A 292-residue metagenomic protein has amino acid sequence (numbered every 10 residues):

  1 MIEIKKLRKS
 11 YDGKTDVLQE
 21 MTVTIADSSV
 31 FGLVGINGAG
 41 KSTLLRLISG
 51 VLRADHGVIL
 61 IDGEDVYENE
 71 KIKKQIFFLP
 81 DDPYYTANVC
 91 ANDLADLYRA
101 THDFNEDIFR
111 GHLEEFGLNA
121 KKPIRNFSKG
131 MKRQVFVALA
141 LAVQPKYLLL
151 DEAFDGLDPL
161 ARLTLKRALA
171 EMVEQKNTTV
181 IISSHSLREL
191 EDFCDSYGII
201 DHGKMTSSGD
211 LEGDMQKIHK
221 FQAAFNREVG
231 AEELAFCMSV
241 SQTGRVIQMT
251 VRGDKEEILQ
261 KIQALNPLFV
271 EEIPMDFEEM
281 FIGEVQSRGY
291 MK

Functional and structural regions predicted by a protein language model:
I2-I4, K9-R188, D192-D195, D201: ABC transporter nucleotide-binding domains
C90, D210, I273-D276: Short loop/turn segments at beta->alpha junctions
A100, E174, D192, Q216 (+2 more regions): Solvent-exposed polar/charged
E106, G111, A153, L157-L160 (+4 more regions): Extended, folded domain segments that form the structural surfaces/walls around functional sites
K121, N177-T178, C237, P267-F269: A generic structural signal for alpha->beta connector loops
K166-G253: ABC transporter nucleotide-binding domain
R245, T250-K292: C-terminal coupling/interaction segments
